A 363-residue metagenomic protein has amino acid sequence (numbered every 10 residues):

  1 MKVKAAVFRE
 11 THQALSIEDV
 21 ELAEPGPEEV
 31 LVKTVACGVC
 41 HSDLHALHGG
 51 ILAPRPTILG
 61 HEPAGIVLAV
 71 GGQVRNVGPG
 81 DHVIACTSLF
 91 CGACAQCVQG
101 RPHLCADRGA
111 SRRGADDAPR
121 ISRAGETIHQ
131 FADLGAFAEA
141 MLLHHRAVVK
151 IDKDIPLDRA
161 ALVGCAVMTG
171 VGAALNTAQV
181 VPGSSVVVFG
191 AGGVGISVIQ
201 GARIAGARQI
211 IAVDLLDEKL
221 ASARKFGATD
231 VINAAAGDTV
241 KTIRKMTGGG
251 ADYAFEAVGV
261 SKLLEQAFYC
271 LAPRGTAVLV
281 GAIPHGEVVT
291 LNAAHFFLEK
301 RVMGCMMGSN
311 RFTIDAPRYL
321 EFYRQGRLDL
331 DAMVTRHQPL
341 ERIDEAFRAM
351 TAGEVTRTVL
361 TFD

Functional and structural regions predicted by a protein language model:
M1, G249, E265-Y269, P273 (+1 more regions): C-terminal hydrophobic helical "lid"/dimerization subdomain of Rossmann-like NAD(P)H-dependent oxidoreductases
K4-A6, D19-E21, K33, A64-I66 (+1 more regions): Residues located in well-ordered beta-strands
E21-L22, P54-G60, G78, I128-D133 (+2 more regions): Short Gly/Pro-enriched turn/cap motifs at secondary-structure boundaries
A23-C37, L47-V98, H103, D152-D154: Glycine-rich beta-strand-centered segment in the early N-terminal region that forms part of a ligand/cofactor-binding
T87-R146: Cysteine-cluster motifs in flexible loop/terminal segments that predominantly coordinate metals
E139, R146-V148, D152-G237, K241-T242: Mid-domain Rossmann-like dinucleotide-binding core that forms the NAD(H)/NADP(H) cofactor-binding site
A178-P182, V194, A205, L215-D217 (+1 more regions): Glycine-rich cofactor phosphate-binding loops and adjacent beta1-alpha1 units of small-molecule cofactor enzyme domains
